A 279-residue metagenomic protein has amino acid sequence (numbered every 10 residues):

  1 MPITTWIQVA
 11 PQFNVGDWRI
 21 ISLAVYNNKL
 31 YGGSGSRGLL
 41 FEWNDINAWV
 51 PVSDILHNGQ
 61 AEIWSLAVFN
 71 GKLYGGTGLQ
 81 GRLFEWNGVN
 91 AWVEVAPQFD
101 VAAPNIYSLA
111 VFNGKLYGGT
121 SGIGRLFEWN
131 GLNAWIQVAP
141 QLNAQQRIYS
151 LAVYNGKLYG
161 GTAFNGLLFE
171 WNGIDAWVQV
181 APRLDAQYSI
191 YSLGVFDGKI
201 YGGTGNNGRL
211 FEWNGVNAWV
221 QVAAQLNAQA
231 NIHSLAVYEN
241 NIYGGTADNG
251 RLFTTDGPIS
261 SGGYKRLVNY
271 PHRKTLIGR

Functional and structural regions predicted by a protein language model:
M1-R19, G35-W64, V68, G78-Y107 (+7 more regions): Trp- and S/T/G-rich repeat-edge/linker motifs of beta-rich repeat architectures
V25-N27, V68-G71, V111-G114, V153-G156 (+2 more regions): Residue-level detector of Asp-centered blade-edge/turn motifs that repeat once per structural unit in beta-propeller
K29-G32, K72-G75, K115-G118, K157-G160 (+2 more regions): Entry beta-strands of beta-propeller and related beta-repeat scaffolds
